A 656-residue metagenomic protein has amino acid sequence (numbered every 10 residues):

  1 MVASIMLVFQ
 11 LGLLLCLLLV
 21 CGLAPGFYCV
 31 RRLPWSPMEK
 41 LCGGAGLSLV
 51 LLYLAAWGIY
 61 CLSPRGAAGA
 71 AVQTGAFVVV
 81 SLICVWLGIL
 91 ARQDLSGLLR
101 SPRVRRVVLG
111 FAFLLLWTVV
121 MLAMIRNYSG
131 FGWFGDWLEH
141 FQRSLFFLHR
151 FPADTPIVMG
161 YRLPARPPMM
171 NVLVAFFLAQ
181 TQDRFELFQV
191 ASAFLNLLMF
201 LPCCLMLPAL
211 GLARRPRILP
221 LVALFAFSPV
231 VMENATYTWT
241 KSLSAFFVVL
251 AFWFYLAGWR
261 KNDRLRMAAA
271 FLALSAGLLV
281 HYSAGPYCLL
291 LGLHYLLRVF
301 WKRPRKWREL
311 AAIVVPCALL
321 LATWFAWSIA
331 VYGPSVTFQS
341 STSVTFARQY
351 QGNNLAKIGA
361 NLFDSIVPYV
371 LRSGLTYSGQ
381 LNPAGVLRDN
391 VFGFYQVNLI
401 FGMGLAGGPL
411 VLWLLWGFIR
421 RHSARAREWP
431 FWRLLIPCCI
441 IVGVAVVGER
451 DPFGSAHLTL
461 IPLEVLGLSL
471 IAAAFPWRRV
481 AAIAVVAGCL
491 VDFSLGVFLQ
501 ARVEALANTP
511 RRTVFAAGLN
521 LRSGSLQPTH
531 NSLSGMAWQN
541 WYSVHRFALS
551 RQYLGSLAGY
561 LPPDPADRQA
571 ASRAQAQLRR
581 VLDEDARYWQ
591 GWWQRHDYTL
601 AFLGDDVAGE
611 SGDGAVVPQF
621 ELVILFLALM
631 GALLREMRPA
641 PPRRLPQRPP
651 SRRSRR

Functional and structural regions predicted by a protein language model:
M1-R105, V397, V581-A640, R655-R656: Membrane-embedded, hydrophobic transmembrane alpha-helices
A24-R31, L296, G379-E428, G467-L470 (+1 more regions): Hydrophobic, aromatic-rich transmembrane alpha-helices and their immediate juxtamembrane boundary segments
A24-Y28, V80-Q93, E186-L212, L250: Transmembrane-helix motifs of polytopic, lipid-linked glycan transferases
Y60, V222, R266-Y282, C288-G292: Membrane-interface alpha helices of multi-pass inner-membrane proteins
G110-F111, L272, G292-L293, V314-A318 (+2 more regions): Signature aromatic-anchored transmembrane alpha helix within multi-pass, membrane-resident enzymes that catalyze glycan
V230-S244, Y282: Short acidic/glycine- and proline-prone juxtamembrane loop motifs at membrane-interface regions of multi-pass membrane
F254-A257, K261-L265, Y287-A318, A326: Perimembrane helix-loop-helix junctions
E309-F392: Membrane-lumen/periplasm interface segments of specific transmembrane helices in polyprenyl phosphate-linked
